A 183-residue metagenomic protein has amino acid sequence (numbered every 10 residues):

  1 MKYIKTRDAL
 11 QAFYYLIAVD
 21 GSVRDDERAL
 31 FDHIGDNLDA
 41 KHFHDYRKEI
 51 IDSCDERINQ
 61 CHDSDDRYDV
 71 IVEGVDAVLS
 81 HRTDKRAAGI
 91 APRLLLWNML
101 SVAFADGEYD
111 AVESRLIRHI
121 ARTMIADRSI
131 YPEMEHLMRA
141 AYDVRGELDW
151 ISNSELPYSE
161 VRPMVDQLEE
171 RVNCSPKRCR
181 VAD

Functional and structural regions predicted by a protein language model:
M1-D183: Small-residue-enriched hydrophobic alpha-helices in membranes
